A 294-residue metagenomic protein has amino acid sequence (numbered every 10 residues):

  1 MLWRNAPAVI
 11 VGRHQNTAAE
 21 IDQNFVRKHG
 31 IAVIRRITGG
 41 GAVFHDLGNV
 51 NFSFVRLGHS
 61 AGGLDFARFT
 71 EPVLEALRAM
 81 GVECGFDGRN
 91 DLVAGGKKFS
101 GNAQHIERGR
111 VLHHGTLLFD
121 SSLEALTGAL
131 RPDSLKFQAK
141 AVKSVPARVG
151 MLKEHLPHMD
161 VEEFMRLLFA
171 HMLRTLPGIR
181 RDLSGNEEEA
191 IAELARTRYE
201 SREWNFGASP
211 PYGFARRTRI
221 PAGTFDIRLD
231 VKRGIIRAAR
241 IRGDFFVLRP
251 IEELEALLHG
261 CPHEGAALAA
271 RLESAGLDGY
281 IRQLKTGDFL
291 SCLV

Functional and structural regions predicted by a protein language model:
M1-L64: N-terminal lobe of the biotin/lipoate ligase/transferase fold
N49-N90: Contiguous, small/hydrophobic- and glycine-enriched helical/loop subdomains that border and often "cap" functional
G81-R89, T175-E189, G265-A269, Y280-Q283: Flexible, glycine/charged-enriched surface loops at secondary-structure junctions
F86-A103, E187-A195: Beta-rich nucleic-acid/ligand-interaction surfaces
H105, R110-V111, G115-A147: Phosphate/diphosphate-binding glycine-rich loops and adjacent basic-rich segments that engage nucleotide
L126-T127, L135-L183: A conserved active-site cap/scaffold subdomain adjacent to cofactor or substrate pockets
E187-K232: Structured beta-strand/loop patches that form or line metal/cofactor-binding pockets in enzymes
V231, I235-V294: Active-site- and interface-proximal helix/loop "cap" or "latch" segments in soluble metabolic and energy-transducing
